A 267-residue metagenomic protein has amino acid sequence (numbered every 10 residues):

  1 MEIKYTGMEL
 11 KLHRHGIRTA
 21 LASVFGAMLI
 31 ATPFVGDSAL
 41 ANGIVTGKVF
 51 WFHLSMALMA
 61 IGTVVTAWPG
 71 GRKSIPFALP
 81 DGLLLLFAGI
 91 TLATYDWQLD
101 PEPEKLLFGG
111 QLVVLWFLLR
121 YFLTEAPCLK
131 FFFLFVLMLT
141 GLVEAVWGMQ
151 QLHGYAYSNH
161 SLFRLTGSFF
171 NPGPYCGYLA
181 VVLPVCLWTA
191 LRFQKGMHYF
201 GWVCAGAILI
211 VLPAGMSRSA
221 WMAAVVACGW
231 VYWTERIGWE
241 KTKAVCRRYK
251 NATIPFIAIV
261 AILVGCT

Functional and structural regions predicted by a protein language model:
M1-H15: Short, Lys/Arg-rich, polar N-terminal cytosolic tail immediately upstream of the first transmembrane signal-anchor
H13, I17-V35, H53-V65, L85-D96 (+3 more regions): Alpha-helical transmembrane segments of multi-pass inner-membrane proteins
V35-V49, W68-K73: Short, hydrophobic transmembrane alpha-helix segments
G36, V45, F77-A78, Q194-G196: Alpha-helix initiation/capping motif
S74-L83: Interfacial transmembrane-helix boundary/kink motif in multi-pass membrane proteins
